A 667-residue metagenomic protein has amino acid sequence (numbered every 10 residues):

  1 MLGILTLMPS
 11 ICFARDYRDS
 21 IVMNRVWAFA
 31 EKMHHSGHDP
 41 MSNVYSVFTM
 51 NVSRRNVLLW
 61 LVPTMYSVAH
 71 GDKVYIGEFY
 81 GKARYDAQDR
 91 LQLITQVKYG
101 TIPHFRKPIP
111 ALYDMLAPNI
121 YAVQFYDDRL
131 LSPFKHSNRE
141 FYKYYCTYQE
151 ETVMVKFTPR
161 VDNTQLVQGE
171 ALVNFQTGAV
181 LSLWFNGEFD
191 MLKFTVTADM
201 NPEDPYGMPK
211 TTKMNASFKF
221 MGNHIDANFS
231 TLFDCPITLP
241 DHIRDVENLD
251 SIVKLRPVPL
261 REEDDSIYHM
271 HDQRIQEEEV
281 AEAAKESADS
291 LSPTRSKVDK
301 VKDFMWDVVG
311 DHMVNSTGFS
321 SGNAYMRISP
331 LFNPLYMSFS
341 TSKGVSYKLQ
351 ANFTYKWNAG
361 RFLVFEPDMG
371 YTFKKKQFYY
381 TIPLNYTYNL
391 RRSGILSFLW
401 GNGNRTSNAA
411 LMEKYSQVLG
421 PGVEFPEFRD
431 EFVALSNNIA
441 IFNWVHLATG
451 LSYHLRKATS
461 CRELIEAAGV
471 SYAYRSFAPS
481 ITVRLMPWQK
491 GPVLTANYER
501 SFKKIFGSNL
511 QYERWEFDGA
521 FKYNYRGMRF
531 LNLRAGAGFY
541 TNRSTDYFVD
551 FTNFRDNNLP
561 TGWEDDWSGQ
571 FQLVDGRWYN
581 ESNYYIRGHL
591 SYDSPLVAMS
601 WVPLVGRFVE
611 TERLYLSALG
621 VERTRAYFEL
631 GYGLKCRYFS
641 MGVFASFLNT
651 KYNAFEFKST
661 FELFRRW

Functional and structural regions predicted by a protein language model:
A14-T152, V161-L166, F229-F339, D430 (+7 more regions): Structured extracytoplasmic
K143-C146, E150-D250: Gly/Pro-enriched, hydrophobic low-complexity segments that function as extracytoplasmic propeptides/linkers
L181-G187, M214, M326-F339, Q350 (+11 more regions): Transmembrane beta-strand segments that form the barrel wall of outer-membrane beta-barrel proteins
H224, Y379-I382, A409-Y415, T459-E466 (+4 more regions): Outer-membrane beta-barrel translocator domains and adjoining extracellular loop/strand segments of Gram-negative
D311, N315-M326, T341, K356-V364 (+6 more regions): Short loop/turn motifs that connect adjacent beta-strands in outer-membrane beta-barrel proteins
K343-Y347, K376-Y380, R429-V433, S471-P479 (+7 more regions): Residues that define the transmembrane beta-barrel architecture of outer-membrane proteins
Y347-F353, I382-Y386, L435-I441, L451 (+8 more regions): Residues on the lipid-exposed face of transmembrane beta-strands in outer-membrane beta-barrel proteins
I395-G401, R405, L411, G420-F425 (+1 more regions): C-terminal outer-membrane beta-barrel translocator/porin domains of Gram-negative envelope proteins and their
